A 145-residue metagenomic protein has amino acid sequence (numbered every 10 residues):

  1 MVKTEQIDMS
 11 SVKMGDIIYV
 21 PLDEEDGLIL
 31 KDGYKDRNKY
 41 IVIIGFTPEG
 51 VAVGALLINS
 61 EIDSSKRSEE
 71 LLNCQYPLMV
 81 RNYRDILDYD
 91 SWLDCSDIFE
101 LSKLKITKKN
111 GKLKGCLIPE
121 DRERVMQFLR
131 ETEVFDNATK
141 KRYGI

Functional and structural regions predicted by a protein language model:
M1-V12: Mixed-charge, Lys/Arg-rich low-complexity intrinsically disordered regions
E25-D26: Short acidic, S/G/P-rich loop/turn micro-motifs used as interaction or catalytic elements
I29-N38, I43-N82: Compact nucleic-acid interaction/catalytic patches
L71, Q75-I145: C-terminal terminal-subdomain/extension
